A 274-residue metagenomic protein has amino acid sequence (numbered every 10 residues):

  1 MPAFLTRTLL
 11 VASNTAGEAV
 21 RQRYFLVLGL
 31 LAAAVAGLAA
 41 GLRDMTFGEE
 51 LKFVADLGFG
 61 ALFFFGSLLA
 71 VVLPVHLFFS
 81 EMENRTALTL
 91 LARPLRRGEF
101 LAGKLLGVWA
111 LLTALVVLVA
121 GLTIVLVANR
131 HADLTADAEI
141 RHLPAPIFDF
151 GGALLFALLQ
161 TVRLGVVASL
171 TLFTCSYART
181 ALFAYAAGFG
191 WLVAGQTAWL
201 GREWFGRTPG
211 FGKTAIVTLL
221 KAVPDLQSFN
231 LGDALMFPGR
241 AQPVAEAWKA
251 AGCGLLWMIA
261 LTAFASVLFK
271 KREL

Functional and structural regions predicted by a protein language model:
M1-L26: Aromatic- and glycine-rich beta-strand/loop motifs that create alpha-glucan
T6, L10, G206-F237: Short hydrophobic, aromatic-rich alpha-helical segments embedded in or entering the lipid bilayer of multi-pass
Q22-R23, R179-A181: Short loop-to-helix capping motifs
L28-A33, F183-G195: Central hydrophobic cores of alpha-helical transmembrane segments in multi-pass integral membrane proteins
A33-L77, L101-Y177, E203-R207, A215-T218 (+1 more regions): Secretory targeting signals
A40, F229, D233-L274: Alpha-helical transmembrane segments of multi-pass membrane transporters/translocases
V71-L91, L95-R97: Transmembrane helix boundary and interhelical loop/hinge segments in multi-pass membrane proteins
R96-G98, A102, T180-A184: Membrane-helix interface segments
